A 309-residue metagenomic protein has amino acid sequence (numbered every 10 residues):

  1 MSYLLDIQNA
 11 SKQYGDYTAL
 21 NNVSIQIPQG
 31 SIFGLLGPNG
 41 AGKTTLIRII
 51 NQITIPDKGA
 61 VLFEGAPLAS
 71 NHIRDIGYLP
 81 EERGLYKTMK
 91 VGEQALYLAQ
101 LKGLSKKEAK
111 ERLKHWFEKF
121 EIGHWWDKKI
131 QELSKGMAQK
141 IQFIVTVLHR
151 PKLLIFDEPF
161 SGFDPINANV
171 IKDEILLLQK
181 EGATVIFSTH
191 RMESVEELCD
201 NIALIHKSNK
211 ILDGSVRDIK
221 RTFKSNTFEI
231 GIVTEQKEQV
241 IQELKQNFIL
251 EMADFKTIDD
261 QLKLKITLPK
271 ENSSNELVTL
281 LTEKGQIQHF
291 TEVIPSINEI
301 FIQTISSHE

Functional and structural regions predicted by a protein language model:
Y3-L5, K12-H206, I211-L212: ABC transporter nucleotide-binding domains
Q8, P28, G231-V233, T267-P269: A structural detector for beta-sheet-dominated domains
H72, F223, I305: Short, flexible helix/strand-to-coil boundary loops that buttress conserved ligand/catalytic motifs in alpha/beta
G77, F187, I232, H289-V293: Small/polar loops that bind or transfer phosphate-bearing groups
D173-K265: ABC transporter nucleotide-binding domain
L268-E309: C-terminal coupling/interaction segments
